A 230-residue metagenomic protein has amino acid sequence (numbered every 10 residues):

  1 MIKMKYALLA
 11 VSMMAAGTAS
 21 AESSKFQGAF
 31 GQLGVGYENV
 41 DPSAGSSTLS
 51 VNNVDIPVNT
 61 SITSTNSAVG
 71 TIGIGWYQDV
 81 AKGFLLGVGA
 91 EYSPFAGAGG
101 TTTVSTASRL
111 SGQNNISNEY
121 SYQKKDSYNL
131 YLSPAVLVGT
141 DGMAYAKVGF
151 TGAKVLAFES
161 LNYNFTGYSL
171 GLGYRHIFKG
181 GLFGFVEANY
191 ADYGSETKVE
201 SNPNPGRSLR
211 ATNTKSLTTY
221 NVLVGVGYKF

Functional and structural regions predicted by a protein language model:
I2-K5, A19-F230: Gram-negative outer-membrane beta-barrel domains
K5-S12: Sec-dependent signal peptide hydrophobic core
S12-S20: Hydrophobic h-region of N-terminal signal peptides that target proteins for export in Gram-negative bacteria
